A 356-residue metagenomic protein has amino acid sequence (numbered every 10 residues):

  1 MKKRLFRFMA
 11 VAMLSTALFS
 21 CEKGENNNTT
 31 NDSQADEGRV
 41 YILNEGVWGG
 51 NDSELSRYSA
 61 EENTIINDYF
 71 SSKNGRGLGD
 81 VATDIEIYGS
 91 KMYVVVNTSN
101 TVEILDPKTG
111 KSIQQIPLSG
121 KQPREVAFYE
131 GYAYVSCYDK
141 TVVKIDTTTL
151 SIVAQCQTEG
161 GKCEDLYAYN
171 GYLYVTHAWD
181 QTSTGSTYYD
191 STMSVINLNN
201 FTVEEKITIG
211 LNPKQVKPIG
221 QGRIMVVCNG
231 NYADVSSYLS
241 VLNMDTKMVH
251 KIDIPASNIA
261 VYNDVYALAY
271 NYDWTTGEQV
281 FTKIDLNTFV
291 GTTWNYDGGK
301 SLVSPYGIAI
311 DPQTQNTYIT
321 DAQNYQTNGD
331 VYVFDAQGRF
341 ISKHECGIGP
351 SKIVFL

Functional and structural regions predicted by a protein language model:
M1-M9: Bacterial N-terminal signal peptides that target proteins for export
R4-L5, E22-L356: Predominantly soluble domains enriched in secretory-pathway, periplasmic, or organellar proteins
A17-S20: C-terminal motif of bacterial Sec signal peptides marking the signal peptidase cleavage site
